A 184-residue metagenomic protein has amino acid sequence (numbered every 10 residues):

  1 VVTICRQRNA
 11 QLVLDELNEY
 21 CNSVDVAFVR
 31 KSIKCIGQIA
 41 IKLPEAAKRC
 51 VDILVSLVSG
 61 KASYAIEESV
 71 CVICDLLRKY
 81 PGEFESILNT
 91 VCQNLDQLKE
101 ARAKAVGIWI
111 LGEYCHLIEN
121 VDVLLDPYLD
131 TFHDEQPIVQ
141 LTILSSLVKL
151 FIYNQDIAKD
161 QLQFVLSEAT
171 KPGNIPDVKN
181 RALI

Functional and structural regions predicted by a protein language model:
V1-I184: Extended alpha-solenoid helical-repeat scaffolds
